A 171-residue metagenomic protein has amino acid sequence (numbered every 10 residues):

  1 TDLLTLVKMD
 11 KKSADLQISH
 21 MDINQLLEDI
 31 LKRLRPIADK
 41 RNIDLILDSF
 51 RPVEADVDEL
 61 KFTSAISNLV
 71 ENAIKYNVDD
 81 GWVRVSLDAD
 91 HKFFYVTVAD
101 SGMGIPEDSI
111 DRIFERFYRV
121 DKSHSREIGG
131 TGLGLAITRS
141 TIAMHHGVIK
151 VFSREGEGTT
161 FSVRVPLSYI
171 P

Functional and structural regions predicted by a protein language model:
Q17-H20, D39-K40, D44-E54: Conserved catalytic submotifs in the C-terminal HATPase_c
A73-I74: Short helix-loop "hinge" at the ATP-lid/N-box region of the Bergerat-fold HATPase_c
D80-K92: Short beta-strand/loop element within the Bergerat-fold HATPase_c
D100: Acidic ATP/Mg2+-coordinating residue in the GHKL
I105-R119: Short conserved segment of the HATPase_c
G129, G134, T138: Short alpha-helical Gxxx[C/S/T] motif in the catalytic ATP-binding
H146-V148: Conserved glycine-rich
